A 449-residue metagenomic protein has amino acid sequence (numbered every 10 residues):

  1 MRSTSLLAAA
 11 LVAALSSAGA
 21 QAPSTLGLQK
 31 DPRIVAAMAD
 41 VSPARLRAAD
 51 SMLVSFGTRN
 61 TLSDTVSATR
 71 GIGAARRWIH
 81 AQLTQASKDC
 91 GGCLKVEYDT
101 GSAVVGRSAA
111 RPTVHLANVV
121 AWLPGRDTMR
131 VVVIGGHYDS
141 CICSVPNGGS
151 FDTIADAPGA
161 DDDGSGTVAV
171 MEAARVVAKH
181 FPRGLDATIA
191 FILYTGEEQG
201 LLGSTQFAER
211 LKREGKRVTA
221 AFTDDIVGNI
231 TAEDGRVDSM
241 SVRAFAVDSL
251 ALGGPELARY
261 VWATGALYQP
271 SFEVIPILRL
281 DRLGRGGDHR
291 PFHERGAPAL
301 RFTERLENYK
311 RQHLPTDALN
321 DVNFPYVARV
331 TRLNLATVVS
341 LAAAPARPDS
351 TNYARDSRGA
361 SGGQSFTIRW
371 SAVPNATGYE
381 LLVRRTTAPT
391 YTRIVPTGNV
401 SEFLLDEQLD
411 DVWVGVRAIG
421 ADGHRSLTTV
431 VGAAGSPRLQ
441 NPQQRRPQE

Functional and structural regions predicted by a protein language model:
P23, R45-L123: A non-catalytic alpha/beta surface segment that caps or lines the substrate-entry region of metallo-dependent hydrolase
V54, V227-A244, P276-A346: Active-site-adjacent mobile loop/cap segments within catalytic or ligand-binding domains
A121, I134-G135, D139-S140, S144-L201 (+1 more regions): Alpha-helical metal-binding/catalytic segments enriched in His/Glu/Asp
Y194-P291, R295, A299: Metal-dependent peptidase/peptidase-like ectodomains
Q364-N375: Conserved aromatic anchor
R393-N399: Short beta-strand segments within Ig-like beta-sandwich modules, predominantly Fibronectin type-III
L404-R425: Beta-strand-rich modules
A421-E449: Extracellular fibronectin type III
